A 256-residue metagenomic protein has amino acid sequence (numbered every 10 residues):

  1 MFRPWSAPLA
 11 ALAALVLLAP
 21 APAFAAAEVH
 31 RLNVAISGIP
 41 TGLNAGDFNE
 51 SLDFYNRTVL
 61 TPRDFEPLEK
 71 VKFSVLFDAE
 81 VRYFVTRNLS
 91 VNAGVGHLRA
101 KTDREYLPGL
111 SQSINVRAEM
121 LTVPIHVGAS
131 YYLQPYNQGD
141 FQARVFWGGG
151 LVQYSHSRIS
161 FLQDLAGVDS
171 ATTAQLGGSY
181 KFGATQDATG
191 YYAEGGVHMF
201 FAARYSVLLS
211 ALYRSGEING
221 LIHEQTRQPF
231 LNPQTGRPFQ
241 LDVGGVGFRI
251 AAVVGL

Functional and structural regions predicted by a protein language model:
M1-H30: Cleavable N-terminal export/targeting peptides
F24-Y83, D242-L256: Short glycine/proline- and aromatic-enriched beta-strand/turn motifs that initiate or cap beta-hairpins
A26-V29, P40-G42, E80-D169, V243-L256: Gram-negative (and chloroplast) outer-membrane scaffold detector with strong preference for beta-barrel transmembrane
V34-I36, V145-L151, L209-A211: Extended hydrophobic secondary-structure segments that form protein cores and membrane-embedded regions
D47-L68, L98-T122, S155-D187, I218-L241: Flexible, solvent-exposed loop segments that connect beta-strands
F73, D187-T189: Short, glycine/acidic-rich beta->alpha junctions
A193, H198-L256: Predominantly the C-terminal beta-signal and adjacent terminal strand-loop region of outer-membrane beta-barrel
